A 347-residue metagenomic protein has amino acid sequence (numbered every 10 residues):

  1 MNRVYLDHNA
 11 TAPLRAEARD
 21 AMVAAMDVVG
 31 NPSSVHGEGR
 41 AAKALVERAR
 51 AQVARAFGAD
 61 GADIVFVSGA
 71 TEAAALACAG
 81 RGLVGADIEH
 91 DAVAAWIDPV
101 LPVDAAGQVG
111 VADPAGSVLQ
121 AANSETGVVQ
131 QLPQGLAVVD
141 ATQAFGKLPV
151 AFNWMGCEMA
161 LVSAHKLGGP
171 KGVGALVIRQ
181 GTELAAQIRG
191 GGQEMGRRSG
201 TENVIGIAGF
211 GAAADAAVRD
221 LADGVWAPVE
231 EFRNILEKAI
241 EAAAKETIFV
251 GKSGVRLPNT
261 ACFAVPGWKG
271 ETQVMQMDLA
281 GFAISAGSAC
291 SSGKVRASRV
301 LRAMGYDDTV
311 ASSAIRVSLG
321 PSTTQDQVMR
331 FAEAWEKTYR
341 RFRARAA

Functional and structural regions predicted by a protein language model:
M1-A347: Pyridoxal 5′-phosphate
